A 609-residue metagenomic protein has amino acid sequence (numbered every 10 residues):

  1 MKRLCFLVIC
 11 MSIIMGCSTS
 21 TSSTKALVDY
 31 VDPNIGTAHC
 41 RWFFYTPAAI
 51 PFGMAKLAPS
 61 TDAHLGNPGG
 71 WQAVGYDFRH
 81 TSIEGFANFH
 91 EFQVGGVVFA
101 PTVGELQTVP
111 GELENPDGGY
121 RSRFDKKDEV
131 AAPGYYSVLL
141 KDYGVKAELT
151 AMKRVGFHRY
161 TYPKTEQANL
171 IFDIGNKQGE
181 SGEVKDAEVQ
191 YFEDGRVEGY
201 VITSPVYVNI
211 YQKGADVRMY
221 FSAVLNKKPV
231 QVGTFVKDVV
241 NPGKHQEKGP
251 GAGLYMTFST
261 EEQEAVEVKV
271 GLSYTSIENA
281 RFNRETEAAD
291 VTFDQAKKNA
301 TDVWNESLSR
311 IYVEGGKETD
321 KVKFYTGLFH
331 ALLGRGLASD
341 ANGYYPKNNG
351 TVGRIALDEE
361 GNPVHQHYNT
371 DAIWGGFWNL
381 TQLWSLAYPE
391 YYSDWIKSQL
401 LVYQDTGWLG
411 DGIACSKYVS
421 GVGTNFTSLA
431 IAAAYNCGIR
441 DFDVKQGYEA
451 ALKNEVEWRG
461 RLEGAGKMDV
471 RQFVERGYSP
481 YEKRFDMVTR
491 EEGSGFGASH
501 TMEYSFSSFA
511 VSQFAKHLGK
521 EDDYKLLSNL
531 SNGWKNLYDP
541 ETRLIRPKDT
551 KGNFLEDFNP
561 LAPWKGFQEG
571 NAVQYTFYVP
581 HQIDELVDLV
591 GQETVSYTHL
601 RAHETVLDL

Functional and structural regions predicted by a protein language model:
M1-T24: Bacterial Sec-dependent N-terminal signal peptides
F6-L7, V97, D608: Short amphipathic alpha-helical "recognition" segments used for binding
I9-C10, M15, K185, Q190 (+2 more regions): N-terminal non-cleavable signal-anchor helices
S22-L429, Y435-M502, A510-N536, T542-I545 (+2 more regions): Accessory carbohydrate-recognition regions in carbohydrate-active enzymes
S507: ATP-dependent phospho-/nucleotidyl transfer catalytic cores
H599-L609: Single conserved hydrophobic/aromatic residue that forms the stacking wall/gate of nucleotide- or nucleobase-binding
